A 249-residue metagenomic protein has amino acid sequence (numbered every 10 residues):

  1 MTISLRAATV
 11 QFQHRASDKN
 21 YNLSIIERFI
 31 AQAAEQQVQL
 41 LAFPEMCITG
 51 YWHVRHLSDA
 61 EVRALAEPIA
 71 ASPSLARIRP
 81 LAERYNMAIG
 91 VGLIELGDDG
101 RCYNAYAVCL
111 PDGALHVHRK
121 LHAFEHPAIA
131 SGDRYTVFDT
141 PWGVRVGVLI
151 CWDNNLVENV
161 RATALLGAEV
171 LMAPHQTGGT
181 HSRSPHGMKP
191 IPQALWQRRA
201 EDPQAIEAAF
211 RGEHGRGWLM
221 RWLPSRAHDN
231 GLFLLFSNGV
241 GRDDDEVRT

Functional and structural regions predicted by a protein language model:
M1-A7, V137-G147, A168-V170: Beta-strand-turn-beta hairpins that frame and shape the catalytic cleft of phosphate-ester-processing enzymes
A7, N22, A33-L57, A82 (+4 more regions): Active-site beta-strand/loop signature of hydrolases that rely on acidic residues for catalysis
V10-S17, S58-A66, G143-V146, D202-R211: Short, basic, glycine/proline-bearing loop/turn elements
Q11-I30: N-terminal phosphate-binding loop and adjacent alpha-helix
R15, C151-L156: Glycine-rich phosphate/pyrophosphate-binding beta-alpha loops
S58-E61, Y106-P111, K189-I191: Short, hinge-like loop/turn segments at secondary-structure boundaries
A64-L149, D153, H228-T249: Catalytic-core segment of enzymes that process non-peptidic bonds
A70, S74-A88, N155-T249: CN hydrolase (nitrilase-like) catalytic-core segments centered on the catalytic cysteine and neighboring Lys/Glu
